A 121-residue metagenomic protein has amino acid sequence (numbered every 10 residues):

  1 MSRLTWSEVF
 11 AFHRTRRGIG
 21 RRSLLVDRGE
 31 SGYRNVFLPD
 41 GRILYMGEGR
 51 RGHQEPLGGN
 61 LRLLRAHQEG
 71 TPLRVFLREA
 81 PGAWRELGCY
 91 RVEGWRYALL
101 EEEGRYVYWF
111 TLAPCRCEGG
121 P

Functional and structural regions predicted by a protein language model:
M1-R85: Acidic, glycine-rich low-complexity segments with interspersed aromatic residues
A80-P121: Compact mixed alphabeta submodule
